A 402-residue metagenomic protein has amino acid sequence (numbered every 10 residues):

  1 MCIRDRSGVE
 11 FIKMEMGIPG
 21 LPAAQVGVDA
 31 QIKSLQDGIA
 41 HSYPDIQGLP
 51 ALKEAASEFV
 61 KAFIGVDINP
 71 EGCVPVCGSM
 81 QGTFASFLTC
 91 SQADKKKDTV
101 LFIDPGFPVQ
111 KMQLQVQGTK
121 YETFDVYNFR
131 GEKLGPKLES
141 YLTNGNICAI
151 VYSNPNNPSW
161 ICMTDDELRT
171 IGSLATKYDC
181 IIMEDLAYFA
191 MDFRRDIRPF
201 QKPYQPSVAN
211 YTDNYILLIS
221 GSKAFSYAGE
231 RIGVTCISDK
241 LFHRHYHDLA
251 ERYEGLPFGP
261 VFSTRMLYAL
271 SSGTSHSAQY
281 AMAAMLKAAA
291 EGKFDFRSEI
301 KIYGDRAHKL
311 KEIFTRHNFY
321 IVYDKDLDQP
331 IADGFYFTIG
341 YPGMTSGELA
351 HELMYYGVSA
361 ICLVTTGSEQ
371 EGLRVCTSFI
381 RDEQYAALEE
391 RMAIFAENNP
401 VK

Functional and structural regions predicted by a protein language model:
R4-Q81, L286-K293, N398-K402: N-terminal small-domain helix-loop-helix segment of the aminotransferase-like
G17-L21, L49, M80, F107-P108 (+11 more regions): Short, solvent-exposed loop/turn segments at secondary-structure junctions
I39-Y178, M183, F189-Y211, I216: Conserved core of the PLP fold type I
E58, A62, V66-I68, Y211 (+1 more regions): PLP-dependent enzyme catalytic core of the Aspartate aminotransferase-like
Y211-K301, A396: Conserved core segment of the aminotransferase class I/II
C236, T338-G340, C376-S378: Short hydrophobic/aromatic beta-strand micro-patches that form the beta-sheet surface supporting nucleotide- or nucleic
H276-Q279, A283, F296-K311, I321-G340: Conserved glycine-rich beta-strand-loop-beta hairpin in the small C-terminal domain of fold type I
F294, K325, I339-P342, I394-K402: Non-catalytic terminal extensions of PLP-dependent enzymes
